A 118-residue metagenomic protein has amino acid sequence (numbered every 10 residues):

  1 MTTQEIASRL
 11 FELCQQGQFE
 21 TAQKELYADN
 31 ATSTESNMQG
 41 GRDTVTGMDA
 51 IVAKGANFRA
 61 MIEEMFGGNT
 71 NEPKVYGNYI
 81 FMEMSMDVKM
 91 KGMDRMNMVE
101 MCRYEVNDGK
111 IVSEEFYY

Functional and structural regions predicted by a protein language model:
M1-N30: Short acidic-aromatic low-complexity motifs
E5, K24-E72: A solvent-exposed, acidic/Ser-Thr-rich amphipathic alpha-helical stretch
Y27, M86-V88, C102, Y118: Short beta-strand segments enriched in hydrophobic/aromatic residues within well-folded beta-rich domains
V52-G55, M82-D87: Short Pro/Gly-enriched beta-strand edge/turn motifs at strand-loop
E64-F66, R95-M98: Short solvent-exposed loop/turn micro-motifs enriched in small/polar/acidic residues
G68-P73, S85, V99-E105: Hydrophobic/aromatic beta-strand elements that line small-molecule binding cavities or substrate pockets in beta-rich
V88-M96: Short, cysteine-centered beta-strand-loop-beta hairpins and adjacent loop/turn segments enriched in charged/polar
V99-Y118: Short beta-strand edge/turn micro-motifs at domain boundaries
